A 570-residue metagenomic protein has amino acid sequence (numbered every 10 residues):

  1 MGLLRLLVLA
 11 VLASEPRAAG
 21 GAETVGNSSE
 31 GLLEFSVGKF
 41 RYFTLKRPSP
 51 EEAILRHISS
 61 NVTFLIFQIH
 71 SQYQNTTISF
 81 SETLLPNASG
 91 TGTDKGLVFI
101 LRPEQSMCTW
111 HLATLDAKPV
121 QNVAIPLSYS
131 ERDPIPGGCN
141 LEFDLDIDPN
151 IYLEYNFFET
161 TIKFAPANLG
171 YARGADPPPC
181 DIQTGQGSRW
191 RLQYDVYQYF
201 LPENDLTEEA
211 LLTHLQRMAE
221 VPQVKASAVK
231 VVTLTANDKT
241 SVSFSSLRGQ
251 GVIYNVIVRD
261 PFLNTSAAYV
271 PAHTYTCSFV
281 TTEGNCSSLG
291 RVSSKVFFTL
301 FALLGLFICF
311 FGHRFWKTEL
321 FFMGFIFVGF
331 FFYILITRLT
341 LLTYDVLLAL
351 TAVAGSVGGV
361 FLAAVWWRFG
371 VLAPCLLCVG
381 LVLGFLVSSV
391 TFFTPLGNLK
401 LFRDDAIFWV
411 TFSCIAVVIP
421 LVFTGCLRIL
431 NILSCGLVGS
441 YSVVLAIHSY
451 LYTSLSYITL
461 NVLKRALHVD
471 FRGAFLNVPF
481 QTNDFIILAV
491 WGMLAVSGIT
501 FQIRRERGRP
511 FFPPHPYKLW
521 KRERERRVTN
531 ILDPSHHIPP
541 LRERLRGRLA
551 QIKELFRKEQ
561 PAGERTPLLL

Functional and structural regions predicted by a protein language model:
G2-A18, G26-N27, K39, C426-L570: C-terminal transmembrane helix-loop-helix hairpin of multi-pass membrane proteins
G2-C286: Soluble extramembrane domains flanking the early transmembrane region of eukaryotic membrane proteins
A13, A302-C309, G358-F361, A416-P420 (+1 more regions): Hydrophobic core segments of alpha-helical transmembrane domains in multi-pass membrane transport and ion-translocation
L234-A236, S241-F244, Y275-S294, F301-G305 (+3 more regions): Juxtamembrane membrane-interface segments at transmembrane-helix boundaries in membrane proteins
L289-V365: Core alpha-helical transmembrane segments of integral membrane proteins
F311-L320, T340, A364-L377, V422-L433: Membrane-helix interface "capping/anchor" motifs
E319-F325, V346-T351, L372-V382, R403-W409 (+1 more regions): Cytoplasmic-side transmembrane-helix entry/capping segments in multi-pass membrane proteins
F327-L339, V357-W367, V382-G397, A416-L421 (+1 more regions): Hydrophobic alpha-helical transmembrane segments and adjacent interfacial helices in integral membrane proteins
